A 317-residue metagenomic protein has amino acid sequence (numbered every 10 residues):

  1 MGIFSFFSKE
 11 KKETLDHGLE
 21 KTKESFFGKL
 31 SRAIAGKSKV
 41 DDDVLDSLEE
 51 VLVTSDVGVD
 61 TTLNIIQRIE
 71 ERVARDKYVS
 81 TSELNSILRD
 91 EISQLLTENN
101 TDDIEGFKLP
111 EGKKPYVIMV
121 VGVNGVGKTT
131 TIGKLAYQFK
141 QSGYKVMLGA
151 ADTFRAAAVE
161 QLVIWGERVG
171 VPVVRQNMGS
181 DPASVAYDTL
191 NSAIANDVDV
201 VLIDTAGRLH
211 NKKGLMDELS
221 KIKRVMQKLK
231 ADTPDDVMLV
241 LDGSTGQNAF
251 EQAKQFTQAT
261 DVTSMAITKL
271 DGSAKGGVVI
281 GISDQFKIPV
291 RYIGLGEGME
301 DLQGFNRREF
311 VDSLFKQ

Functional and structural regions predicted by a protein language model:
G2-F4, K9-L15, E20: Switch/coupling subdomain of P-loop NTPase systems
I3, I104-G106, L135, E251-A253 (+1 more regions): Short beta-alpha junctions and helix-cap segments that line functional grooves
D16, E20-A151, A158-M178, A186-I194 (+1 more regions): Primarily NTPase-proximal linker/entry elements flanking Walker-type ATP/GTP-binding cores
D42, L63, Y78, S82 (+5 more regions): Non-catalytic, surface-exposed connector residues within folded enzymatic/regulatory domains
V59-T61, R155, D271, M299: Short hydrophobic/aromatic residue motifs in ordered secondary structure
D152-T153, G243: Residue-level signal for short, function-critical loop segments
Q161, D181-N196, H210-K316: Conserved catalytic-core segment of NTP-binding enzymes
A206-R208: Short glycine-rich anion-binding loops that position phosphate/pyrophosphate groups of nucleotides and phosphorylated
